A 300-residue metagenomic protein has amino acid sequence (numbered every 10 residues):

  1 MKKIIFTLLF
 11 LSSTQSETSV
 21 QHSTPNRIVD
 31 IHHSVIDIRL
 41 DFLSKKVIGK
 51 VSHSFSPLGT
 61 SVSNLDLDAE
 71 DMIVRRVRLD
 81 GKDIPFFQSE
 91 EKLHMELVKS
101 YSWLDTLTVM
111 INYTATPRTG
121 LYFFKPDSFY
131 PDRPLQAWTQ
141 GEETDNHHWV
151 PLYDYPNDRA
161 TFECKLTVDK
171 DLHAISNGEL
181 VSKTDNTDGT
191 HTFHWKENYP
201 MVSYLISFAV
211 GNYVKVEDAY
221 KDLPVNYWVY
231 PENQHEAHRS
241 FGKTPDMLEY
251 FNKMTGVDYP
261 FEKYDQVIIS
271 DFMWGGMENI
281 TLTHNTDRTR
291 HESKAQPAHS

Functional and structural regions predicted by a protein language model:
M1-S23: Bacterial Sec-dependent N-terminal signal peptides
Q15-I48, R76, P131-Q136, P156: N-terminal, polar/Ser/Thr-rich
S23-R27, M110-E163, G211-A219: Glycine/proline-rich low-complexity spacer/linker segments in large multi-domain proteins
D37-R39, K82-P85, E96-Y101, W149-D154 (+1 more regions): Beta-strand-rich interaction surfaces with strong enrichment in secreted/lumenal proteins
S44-D71: Ligand-binding face of N-terminal immunoglobulin V-set domains in extracellular IgSF glycoproteins
G49, G141-T144, L152-S300: Hydrophobic helix-coil surface modules that form long, contiguous segments used for peptide/substrate interaction
G59, D68-V74, T116-P117, R159 (+1 more regions): Short proline/glycine-enriched turn/loop motifs at strand-loop junctions of beta-rich domains
A69-Y130, T187: A surface-exposed beta-strand-loop module
